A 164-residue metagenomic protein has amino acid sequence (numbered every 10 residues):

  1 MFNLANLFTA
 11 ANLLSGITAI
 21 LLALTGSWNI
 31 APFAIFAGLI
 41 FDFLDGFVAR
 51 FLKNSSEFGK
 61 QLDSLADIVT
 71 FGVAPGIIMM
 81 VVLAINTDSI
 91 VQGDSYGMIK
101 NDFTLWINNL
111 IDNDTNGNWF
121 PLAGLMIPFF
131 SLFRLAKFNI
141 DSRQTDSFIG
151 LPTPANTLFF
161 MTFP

Functional and structural regions predicted by a protein language model:
M1, A31-A34, L52, S56 (+1 more regions): N-terminal hydrophobic alpha-helix used for membrane targeting or insertion
M1-F43: Topogenic membrane-insertion module of multi-pass membrane proteins
F2-T9, N29, K60, D114-G124: Membrane-water interface of alpha-helical transmembrane segments
A5-A11, S15, F41-L44, L62 (+3 more regions): Residue-level micro-sites within transmembrane alpha helices that shape and flank functional polar/acidic positions
G26, K53, L83-A84: Short helix-capping/hinge motifs at transmembrane helix termini and TM-loop junctions
A34-M80, N139: Acidic (Asp/Glu-rich) catalytic motifs at the cytosolic membrane interface
S64-P164: A feature for the membrane-embedded catalytic helix bundles of lipid/isoprenoid biosynthetic enzymes
